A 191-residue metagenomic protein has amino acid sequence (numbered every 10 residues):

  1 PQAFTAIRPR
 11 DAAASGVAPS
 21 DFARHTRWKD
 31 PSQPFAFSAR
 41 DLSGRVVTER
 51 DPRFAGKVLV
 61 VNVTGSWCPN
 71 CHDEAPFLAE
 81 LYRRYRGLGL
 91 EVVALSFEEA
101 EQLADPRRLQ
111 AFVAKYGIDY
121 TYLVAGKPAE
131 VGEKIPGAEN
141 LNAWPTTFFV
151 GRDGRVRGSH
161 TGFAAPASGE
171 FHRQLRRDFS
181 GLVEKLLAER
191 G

Functional and structural regions predicted by a protein language model:
Q2-R40, P52-G56: N-proximal helix/coil linker or "cap" segments that precede and/or mark the start of modular domains
S20, A143-G191: Thiol-/selenol-based redox modules, centered on thioredoxin-like and closely related oxidoreductase domains
F37-L59, Y82-Y85: A short beta-strand-turn-helix
K57-L59, T64-W67, E74, E99 (+1 more regions): Short pre-active-site segment immediately N-terminal to redox-active cysteine/selenocysteine motifs in thiol-based
V60-V61, V92, T147: Hydrophobic beta-strand anchors of alpha/beta hydrolase catalytic cores
D73-Y116, K127-K134: Structural microenvironment flanking redox-active thiols in thiol-disulfide oxidoreductases
Q110-T146, V150-R152: Short, internal strand/loop/helix patches that form the active-site neighborhood or redox-interaction surface
